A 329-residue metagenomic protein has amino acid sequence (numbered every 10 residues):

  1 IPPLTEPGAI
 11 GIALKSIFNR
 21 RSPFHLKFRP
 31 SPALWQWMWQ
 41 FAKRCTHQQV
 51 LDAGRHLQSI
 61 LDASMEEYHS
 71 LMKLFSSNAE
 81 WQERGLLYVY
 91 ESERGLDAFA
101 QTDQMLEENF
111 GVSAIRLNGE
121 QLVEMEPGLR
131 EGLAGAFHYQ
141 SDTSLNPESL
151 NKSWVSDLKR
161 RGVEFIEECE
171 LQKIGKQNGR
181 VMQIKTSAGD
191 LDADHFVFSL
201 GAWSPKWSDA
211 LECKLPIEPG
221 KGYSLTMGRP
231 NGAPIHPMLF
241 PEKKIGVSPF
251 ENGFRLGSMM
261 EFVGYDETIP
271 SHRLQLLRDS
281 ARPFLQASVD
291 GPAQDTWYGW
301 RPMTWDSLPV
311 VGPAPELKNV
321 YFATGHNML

Functional and structural regions predicted by a protein language model:
P2-Q36, L61-M65: N-terminal FAD cofactor-binding segment of flavoenzymes
Q36-S156: Rossmann-like flavin
F110, P241-E242, D266-T268, R282-L329: C-terminal catalytic lobe of FAD-dependent flavoproteins
G119, E168-Q172, S187: Conserved SAM/SAH-binding loop
A134, D142, E148-D157, C169 (+3 more regions): Flavin (primarily FAD) cofactor-binding/catalytic cores of flavoenzymes
L158-Q172: A conserved beta-strand/loop element that lines the FAD pocket in flavoprotein oxidoreductases
K176, M182-I235, P270, A287: Central helical "cap/lid" subdomain
F250-F284: Conserved FAD/dinucleotide-binding core of flavoprotein oxidoreductases
